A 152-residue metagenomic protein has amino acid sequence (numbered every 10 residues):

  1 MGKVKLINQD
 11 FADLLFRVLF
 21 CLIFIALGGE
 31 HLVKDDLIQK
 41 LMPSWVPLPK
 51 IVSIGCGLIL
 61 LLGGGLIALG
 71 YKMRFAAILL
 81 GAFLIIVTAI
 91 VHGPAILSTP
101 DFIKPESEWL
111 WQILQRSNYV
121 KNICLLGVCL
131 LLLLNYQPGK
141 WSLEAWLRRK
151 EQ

Functional and structural regions predicted by a protein language model:
M1-D36, K50-L62, L69-Q152: Extended, low-polarity transmembrane helix blocks
K34-V46: Short juxtamembrane and helix-loop transition motifs at transmembrane-helix boundaries in membrane proteins
